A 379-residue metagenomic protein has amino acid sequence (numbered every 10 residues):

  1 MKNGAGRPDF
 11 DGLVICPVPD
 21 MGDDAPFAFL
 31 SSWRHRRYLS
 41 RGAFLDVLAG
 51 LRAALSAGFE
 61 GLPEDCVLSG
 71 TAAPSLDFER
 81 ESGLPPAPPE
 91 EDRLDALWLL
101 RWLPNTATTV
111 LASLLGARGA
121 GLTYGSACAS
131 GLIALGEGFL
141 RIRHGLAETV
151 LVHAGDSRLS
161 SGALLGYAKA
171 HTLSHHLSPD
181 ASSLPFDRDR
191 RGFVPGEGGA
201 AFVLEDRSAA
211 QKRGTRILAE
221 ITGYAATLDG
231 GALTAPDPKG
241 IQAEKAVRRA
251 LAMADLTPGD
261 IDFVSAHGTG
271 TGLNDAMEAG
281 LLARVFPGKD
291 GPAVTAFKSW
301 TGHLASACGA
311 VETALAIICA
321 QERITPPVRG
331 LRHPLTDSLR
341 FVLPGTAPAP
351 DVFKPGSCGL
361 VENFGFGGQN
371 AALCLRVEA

Functional and structural regions predicted by a protein language model:
M1-W33, A57, S208-E220, A314-V328 (+1 more regions): ACP-dependent fatty acid/polyketide chain-elongation machinery
K2-F10, S178-A254, D262-F263: Condensing-enzyme catalytic core mediating Claisen C-C bond formation in acyl metabolism
K2-T123, G155-L164, P258-N274: Conserved beta-ketoacyl condensing-enzyme motif
A5-R7, L146-A170, S174-R191, Y224-P238 (+2 more regions): Acyl-CoA/ACP chain-elongation machinery
Y38-F44, D95-P104, L122-S130, F297-S306 (+2 more regions): Active-site nucleophile and cofactor-binding loops and adjacent substrate-binding regions of central metabolic enzymes
D46-E60, P104-A107, A112-L115, G121-G155 (+3 more regions): Active-site-proximal alpha-helical scaffold in enzymes
G61-E64, A254-D260, K289-D290, L339-A379: Flexible, low-complexity linker/loop segments at domain and module junctions
P88-D95, G136, L140, S157-K212 (+3 more regions): Glycine-/small-residue-rich "gating" segment that lines the acyl/pantetheine channel and substrate pocket
